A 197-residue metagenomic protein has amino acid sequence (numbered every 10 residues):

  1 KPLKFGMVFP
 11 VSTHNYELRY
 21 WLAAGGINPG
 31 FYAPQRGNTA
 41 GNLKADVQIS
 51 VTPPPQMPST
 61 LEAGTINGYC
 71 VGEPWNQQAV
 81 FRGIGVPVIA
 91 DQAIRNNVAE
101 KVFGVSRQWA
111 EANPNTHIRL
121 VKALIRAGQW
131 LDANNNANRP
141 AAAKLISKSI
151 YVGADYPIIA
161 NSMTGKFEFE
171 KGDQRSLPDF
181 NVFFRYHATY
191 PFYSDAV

Functional and structural regions predicted by a protein language model:
K1-L3, F31, A112-P114: Flexible hinge/capping segments at coil-to-helix
P2-K4, V102, A123-Q129, P178-A188: Flexible glycine/proline-enriched surface loops and loop-helix/loop-strand junctions
P2-M7, V47-S50: Short, well-ordered beta-strand elements
V8-H14: Gly/Ser/Thr-rich loops at beta-strand to alpha-helix junctions that form or flank small-molecule/cofactor-binding
N15, W21-A40, F81: Extracytoplasmic/periplasmic substrate-binding proteins
Y32-E62, P74: Short helix-initiation/N-cap motifs at beta->coil->alpha
P54-F167: Pocket-lining segment of extracytoplasmic ligand-binding domains
I150-V197: Segments of small-molecule ligand-sensing domains
